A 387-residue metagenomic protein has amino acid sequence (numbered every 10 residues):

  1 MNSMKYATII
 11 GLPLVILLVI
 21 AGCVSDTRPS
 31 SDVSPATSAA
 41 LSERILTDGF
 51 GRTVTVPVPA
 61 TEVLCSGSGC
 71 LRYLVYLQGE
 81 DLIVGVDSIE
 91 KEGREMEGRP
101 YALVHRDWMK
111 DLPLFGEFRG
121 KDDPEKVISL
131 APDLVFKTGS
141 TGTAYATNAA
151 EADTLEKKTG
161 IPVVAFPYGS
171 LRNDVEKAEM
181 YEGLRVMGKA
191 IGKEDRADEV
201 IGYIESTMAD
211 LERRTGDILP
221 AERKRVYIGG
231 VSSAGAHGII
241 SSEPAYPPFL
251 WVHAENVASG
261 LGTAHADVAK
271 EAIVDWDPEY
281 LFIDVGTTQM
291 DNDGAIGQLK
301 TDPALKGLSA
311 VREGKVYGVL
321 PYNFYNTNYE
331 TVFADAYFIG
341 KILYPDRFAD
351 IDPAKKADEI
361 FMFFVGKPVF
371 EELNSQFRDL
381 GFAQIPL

Functional and structural regions predicted by a protein language model:
Y6-I9, G22-Y73, K189-G229, F348-L387: Bacterial Sec-exported substrate-binding components of ABC uptake systems
G11-A21: Bacterial N-terminal signal peptides
G49-G51, D111-D123, G262-K270: Short helix-initiation/N-cap motifs at beta->coil->alpha
C65, L71-L130, L134-Y145, A254-V257: A short, structured surface patch at a secondary-structure boundary
G69-R72, I89-E92, L134-V135, S140-Y145 (+5 more regions): Solvent-exposed loop/turn segments at secondary-structure junctions within structured extracellular/periplasmic domains
K91-M96, S140-A152, V164-V186, I218-P247: Extracytoplasmic ligand-binding site segments that recognize negatively charged/polar headgroups
D174-R185, K189, D198, G202 (+2 more regions): Structured C-terminal subdomain patch of bacterial secreted/periplasmic proteins
G238-A264: Alpha-helical, coiled-coil/dimerization segments enriched in small aliphatic residues
